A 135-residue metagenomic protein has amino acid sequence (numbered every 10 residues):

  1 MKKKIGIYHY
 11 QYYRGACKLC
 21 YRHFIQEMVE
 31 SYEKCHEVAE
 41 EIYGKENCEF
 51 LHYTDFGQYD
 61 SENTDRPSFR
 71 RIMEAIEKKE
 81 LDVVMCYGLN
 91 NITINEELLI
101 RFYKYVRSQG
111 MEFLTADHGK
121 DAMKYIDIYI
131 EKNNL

Functional and structural regions predicted by a protein language model:
M1-L135: Short, structured surface patches at the beginning of a domain
